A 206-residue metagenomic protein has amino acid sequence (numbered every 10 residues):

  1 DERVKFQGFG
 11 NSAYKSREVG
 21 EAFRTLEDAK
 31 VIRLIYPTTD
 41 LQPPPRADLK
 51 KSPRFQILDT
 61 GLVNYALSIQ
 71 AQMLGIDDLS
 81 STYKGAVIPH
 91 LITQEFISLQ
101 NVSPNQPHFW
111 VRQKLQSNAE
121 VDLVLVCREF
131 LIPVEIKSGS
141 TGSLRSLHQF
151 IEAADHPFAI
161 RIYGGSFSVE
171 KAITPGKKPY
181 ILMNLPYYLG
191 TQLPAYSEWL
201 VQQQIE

Functional and structural regions predicted by a protein language model:
D1-E120, L125: Accessory nucleic acid-recognition modules appended to NTPase machines
G85, K114-N118, I136, S140-S143 (+1 more regions): Short amphipathic alpha-helix initiation/capping segments at coil-to-helix junctions
L91, A119, E129, G142-S146 (+1 more regions): Short amphipathic alpha-helical segments
F96, V121-S140, A159: Conserved catalytic cores of phosphodiester-cleaving nucleases, focusing on short active-site segments
S138-L182: Catalytic cores of nucleic-acid endonucleases
S166-E206: Domain-level recognition of nuclease-like catalytic cores that cleave nucleotide substrates
